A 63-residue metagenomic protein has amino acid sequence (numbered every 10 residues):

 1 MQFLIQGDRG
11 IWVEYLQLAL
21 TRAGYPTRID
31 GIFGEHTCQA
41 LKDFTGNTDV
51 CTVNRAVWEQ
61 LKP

Functional and structural regions predicted by a protein language model:
M1-P63: Cell-envelope/ECM-targeting effectors and their regulatory/trafficking segments
